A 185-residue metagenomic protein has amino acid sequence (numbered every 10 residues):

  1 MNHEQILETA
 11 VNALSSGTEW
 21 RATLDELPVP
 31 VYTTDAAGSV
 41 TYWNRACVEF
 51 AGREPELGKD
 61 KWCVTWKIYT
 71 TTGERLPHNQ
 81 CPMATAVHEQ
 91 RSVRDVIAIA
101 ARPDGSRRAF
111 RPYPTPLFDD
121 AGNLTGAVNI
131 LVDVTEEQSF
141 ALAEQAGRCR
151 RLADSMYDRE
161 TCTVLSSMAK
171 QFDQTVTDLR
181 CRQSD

Functional and structural regions predicted by a protein language model:
N2-E4, G122-V134: PAS-family sensory domains
V11-T34: Sensory modules in modular signal-transduction proteins
V31, V40-T41: Conserved hydrophobic beta-strand signature of PAS-family and PAS-like sensory domains
A37-S39, E49: PAS/PAS-like sensory domains across diverse signaling proteins
N44-C47: N-terminal capping loop/helix in small sensory signaling domains highlighted by a polar->aromatic N-x2-3-F motif
P55-D104: Terminal output helix/cap of sensory domains in signal transduction proteins
P82, A101, P112-T115, I130: PAS-family sensory domains
L117-D119: Sensor-regulatory modules in signal-transduction proteins
